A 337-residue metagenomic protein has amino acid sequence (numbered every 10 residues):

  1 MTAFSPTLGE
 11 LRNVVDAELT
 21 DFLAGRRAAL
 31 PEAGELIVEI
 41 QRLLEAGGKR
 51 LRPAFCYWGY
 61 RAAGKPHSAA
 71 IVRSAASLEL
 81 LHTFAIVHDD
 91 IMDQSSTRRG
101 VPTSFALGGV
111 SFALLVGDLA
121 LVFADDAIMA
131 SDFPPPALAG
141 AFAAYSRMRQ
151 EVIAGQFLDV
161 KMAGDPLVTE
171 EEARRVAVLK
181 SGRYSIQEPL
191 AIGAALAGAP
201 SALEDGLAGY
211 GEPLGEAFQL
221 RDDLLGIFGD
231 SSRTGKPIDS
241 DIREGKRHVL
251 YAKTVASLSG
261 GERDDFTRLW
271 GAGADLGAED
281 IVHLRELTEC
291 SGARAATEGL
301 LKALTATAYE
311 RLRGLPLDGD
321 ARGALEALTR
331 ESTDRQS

Functional and structural regions predicted by a protein language model:
M1-R27: N-terminal amphipathic/basic leader segments beginning at the initiator methionine
A3-T7, L43, A173-V178, A202 (+4 more regions): Non-transmembrane, amphipathic alpha-helical segments
G9, A139, A143, A208 (+2 more regions): Short, charged, amphipathic alpha-helical segments
R12-D16, D89, F142, S146 (+2 more regions): Hydrophobic core segments within long, regular secondary-structure runs in both alpha- and beta-rich folds
V15, L23, I40, A120-L121 (+1 more regions): Hydrophobic alpha-helical core bundles mediating ligand binding, dimerization, or RNAP-core interactions
A28-R263, T333: Mg2+-dependent prenyl diphosphate-binding active-site environment of isoprenoid biosynthetic enzymes
D264-R313: Mobile late-domain/C-terminal helix-loop "cap" segments that border catalytic sites or the cytosolic face
L304, E310, P316-S337: Short, amphipathic C-terminal "tail helix"
